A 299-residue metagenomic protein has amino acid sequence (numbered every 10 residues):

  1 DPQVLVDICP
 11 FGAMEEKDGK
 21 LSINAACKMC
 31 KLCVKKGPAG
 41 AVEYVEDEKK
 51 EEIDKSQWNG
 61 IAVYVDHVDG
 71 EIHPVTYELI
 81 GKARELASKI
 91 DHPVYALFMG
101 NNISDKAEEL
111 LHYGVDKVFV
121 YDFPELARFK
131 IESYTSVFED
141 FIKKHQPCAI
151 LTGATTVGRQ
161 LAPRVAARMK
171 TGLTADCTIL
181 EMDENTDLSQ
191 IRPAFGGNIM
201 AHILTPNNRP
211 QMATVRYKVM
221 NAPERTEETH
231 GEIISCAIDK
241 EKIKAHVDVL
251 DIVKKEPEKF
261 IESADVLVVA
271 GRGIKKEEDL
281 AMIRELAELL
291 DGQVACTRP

Functional and structural regions predicted by a protein language model:
D1-P299: N-terminal glycine-rich FAD/FM-binding segment characteristic of electron-transfer flavoproteins
